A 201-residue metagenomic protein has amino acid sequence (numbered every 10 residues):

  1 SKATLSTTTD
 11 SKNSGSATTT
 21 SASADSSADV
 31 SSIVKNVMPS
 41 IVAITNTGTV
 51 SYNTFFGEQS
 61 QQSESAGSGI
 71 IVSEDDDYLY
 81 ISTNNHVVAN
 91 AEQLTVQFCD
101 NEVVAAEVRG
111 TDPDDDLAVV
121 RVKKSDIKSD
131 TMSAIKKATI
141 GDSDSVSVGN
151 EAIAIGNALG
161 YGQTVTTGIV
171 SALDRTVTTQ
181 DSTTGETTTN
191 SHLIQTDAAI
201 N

Functional and structural regions predicted by a protein language model:
K2-N201: Serine-dependent protease modules
